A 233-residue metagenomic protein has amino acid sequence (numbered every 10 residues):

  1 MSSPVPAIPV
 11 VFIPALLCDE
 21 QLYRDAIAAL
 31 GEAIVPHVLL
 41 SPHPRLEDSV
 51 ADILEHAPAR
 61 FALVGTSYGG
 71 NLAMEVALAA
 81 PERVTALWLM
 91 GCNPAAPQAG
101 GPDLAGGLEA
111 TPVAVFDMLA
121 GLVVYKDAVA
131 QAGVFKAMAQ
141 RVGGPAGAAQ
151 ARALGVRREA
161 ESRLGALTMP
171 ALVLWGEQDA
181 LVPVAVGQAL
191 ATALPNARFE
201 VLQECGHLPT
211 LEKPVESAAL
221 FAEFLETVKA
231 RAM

Functional and structural regions predicted by a protein language model:
S2-E47, D52: Conserved HGGG/HGGXW glycine-rich cap/lid loop of the alpha/beta-hydrolase fold
G65-G69, A73: Gly/Ala-rich beta-loop-alpha elbow adjacent to hydrolase catalytic centers
M74, L78-M118: Flexible "cap/lid" loop of the alpha/beta hydrolase fold
A110-G165: Conserved alpha/beta-hydrolase catalytic His-Asp/Glu region
Q131, A180-V186: Conserved alpha/beta-hydrolase "acid-adjacent" motif
L167, V173-W175, D179: Short beta-strand/loop motif that positions the catalytic acidic residue of the alpha/beta-hydrolase fold
V184, Q188-H207: Catalytic histidine neighborhood in serine/cysteine hydrolases with alpha/beta-hydrolase-type architecture
C205-A218: Catalytic histidine-centered segment of alpha/beta-hydrolase-like enzymes
